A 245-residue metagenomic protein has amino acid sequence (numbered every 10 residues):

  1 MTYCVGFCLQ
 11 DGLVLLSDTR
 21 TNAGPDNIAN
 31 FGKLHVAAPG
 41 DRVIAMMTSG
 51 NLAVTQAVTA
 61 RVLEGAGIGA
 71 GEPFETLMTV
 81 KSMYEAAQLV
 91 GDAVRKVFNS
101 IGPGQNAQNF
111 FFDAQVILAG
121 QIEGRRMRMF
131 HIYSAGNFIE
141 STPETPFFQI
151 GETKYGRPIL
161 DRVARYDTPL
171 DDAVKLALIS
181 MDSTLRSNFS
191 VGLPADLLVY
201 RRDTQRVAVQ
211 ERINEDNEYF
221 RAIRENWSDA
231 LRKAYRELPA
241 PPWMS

Functional and structural regions predicted by a protein language model:
M1-C4, D11-G12, R42-I44, D113-V116 (+2 more regions): Short, surface-exposed beta-edge/turn micro-motifs
M1-F7, T59-A60, E123-R125, A135-F138: Short secondary-structure boundary segments
C4-P103, I150-T168, A222-M244: Conserved short S/T/G-enriched processing/targeting/catalytic segments and their helical context
K96-S100, A107-Q121, R125-S245: A two-mode feature
